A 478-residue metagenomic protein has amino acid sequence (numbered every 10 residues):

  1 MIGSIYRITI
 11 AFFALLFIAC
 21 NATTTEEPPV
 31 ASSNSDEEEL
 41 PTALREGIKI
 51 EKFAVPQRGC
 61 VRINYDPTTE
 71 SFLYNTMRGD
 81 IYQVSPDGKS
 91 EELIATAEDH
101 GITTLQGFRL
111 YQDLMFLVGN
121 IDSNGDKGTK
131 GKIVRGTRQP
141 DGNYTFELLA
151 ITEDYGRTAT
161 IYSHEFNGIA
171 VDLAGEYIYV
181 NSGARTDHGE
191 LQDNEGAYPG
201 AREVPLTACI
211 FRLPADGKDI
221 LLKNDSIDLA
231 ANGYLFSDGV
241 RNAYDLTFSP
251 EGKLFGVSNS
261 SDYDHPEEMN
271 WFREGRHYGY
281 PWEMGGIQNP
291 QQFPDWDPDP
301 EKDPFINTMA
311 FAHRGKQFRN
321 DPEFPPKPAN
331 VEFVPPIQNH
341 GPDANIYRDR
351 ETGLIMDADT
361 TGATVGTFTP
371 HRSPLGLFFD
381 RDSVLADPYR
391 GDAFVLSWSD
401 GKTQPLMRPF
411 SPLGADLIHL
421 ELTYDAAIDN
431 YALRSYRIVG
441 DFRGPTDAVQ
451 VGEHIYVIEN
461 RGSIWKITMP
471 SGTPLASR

Functional and structural regions predicted by a protein language model:
M1-T9: Bacterial N-terminal signal peptides that target proteins for export
I18-A19: C-terminal motif of bacterial Sec signal peptides marking the signal peptidase cleavage site
A22-T24: Sec-dependent signal peptide cleavage junction
P29-A43, A184-Y234, R241-N242, L246-R434 (+1 more regions): Beta-propeller domain segments
P29-E190, L254, P370-A427, H454-S471: Acidic, Gly/Ser/Thr-rich repeat motifs that build Ca2+-stabilized beta-propeller blades
V55, H100, T160-S163, D228 (+4 more regions): Short, glycine/acidic-rich beta->alpha junctions
R78, I151-Y155, S237-D238, G286-N289 (+1 more regions): Short, solvent-exposed aromatic-acidic interface loops
